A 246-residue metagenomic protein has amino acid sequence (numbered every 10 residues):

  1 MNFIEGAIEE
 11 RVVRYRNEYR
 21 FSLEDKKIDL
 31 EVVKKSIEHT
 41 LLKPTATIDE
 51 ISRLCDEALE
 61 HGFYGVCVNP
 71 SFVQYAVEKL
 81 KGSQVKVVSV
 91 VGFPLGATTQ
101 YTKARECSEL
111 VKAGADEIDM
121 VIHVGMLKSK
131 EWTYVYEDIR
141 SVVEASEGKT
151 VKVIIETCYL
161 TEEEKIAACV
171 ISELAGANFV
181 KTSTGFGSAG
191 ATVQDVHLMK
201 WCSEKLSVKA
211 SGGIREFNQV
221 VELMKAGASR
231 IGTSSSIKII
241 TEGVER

Functional and structural regions predicted by a protein language model:
M1-I37: Charged, compositionally biased N-terminal leader segments and the immediate start of the first structured element
K27-K43, R53-A58: Generic N-terminal amphipathic, Lys/Arg-enriched alpha-helix
L42, C55, L59-Y75, F93 (+2 more regions): Glycine-rich, proline-tolerant flexible connector loops at the mouths of alpha/beta enzymes
E60-E117: Active-site cofactor/substrate anionic-group-binding motifs, chiefly glycine- and Lys/Arg-rich phosphate-binding loops
P70, Q74-L95, K130-T157, L174 (+1 more regions): Alpha-helix-loop-beta-strand connector modules within alpha/beta enzyme cores
V77, T98-E109, L160-I171, Q194-V208 (+1 more regions): Catalytic cores of alpha/beta
S89-P94, K112-L127, L174-G190, A210-R246: Glycine-rich phosphate-binding active-site loops on the catalytic face of alpha/beta enzymes
T102, C107, E117-A177: Conserved anion-binding
